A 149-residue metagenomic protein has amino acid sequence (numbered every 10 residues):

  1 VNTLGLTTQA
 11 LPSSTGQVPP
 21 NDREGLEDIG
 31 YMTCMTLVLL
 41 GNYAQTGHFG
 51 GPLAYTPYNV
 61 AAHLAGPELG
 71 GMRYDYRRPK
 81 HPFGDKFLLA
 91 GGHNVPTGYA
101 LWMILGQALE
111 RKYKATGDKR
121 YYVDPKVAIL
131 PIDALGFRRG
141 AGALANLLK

Functional and structural regions predicted by a protein language model:
V1-D28: Non-catalytic, mobile gating and regulatory segments of ester bond hydrolases
V1-T7, L37-G41, K119: Charged, low-complexity, helix/coiled-coil-prone segments
P12, C34, A44, G51-N59: Extended catalytic cores of very large enzyme megasubunits
R23, L40-F49, H81-G91: A short glycine/serine-rich beta->alpha loop
G25-D28, M32, T36, T97 (+1 more regions): Exposed alpha-helical structural elements
E27, Y31, P52, G92: Electropositive phosphate-/nucleotide-binding environments in soluble metabolic enzymes
I29-Y43, L147-K149: Short, hydrophobic/aliphatic alpha-helical segments
L53-K149: Cofactor-binding active-site loop characterized by glycine-rich and histidine/acidic residues
